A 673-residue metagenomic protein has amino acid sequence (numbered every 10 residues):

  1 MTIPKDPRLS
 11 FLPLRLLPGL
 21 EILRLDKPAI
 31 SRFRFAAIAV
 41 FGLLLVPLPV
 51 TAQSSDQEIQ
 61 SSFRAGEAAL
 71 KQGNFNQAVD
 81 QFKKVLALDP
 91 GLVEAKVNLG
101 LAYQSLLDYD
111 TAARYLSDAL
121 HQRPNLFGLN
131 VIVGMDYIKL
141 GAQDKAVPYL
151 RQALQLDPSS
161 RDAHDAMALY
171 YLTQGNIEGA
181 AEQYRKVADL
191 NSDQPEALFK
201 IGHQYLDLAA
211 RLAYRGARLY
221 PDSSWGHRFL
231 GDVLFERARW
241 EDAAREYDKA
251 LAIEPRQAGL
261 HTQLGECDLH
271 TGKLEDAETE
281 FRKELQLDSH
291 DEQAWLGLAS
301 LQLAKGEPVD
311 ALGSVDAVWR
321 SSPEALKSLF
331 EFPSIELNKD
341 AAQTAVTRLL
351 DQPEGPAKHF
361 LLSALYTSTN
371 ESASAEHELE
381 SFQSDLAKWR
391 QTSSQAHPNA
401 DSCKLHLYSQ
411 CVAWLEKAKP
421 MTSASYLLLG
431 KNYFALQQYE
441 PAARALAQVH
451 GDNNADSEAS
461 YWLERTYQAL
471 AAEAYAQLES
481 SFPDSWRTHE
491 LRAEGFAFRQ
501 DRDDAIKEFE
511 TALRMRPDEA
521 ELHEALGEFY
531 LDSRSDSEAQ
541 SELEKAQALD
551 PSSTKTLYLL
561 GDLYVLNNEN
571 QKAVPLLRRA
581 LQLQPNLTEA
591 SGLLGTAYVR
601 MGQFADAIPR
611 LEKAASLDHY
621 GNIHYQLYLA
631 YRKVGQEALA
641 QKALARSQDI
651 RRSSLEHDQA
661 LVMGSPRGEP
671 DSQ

Functional and structural regions predicted by a protein language model:
D56, D207, R211, R215-R218 (+5 more regions): Terminal, low-structured helical/coil segments at or just beyond the last alpha-helical repeat
I59, V93-E94, F127-G128, R161-D162 (+14 more regions): Helix-start (N-cap) detector for alpha-helical repeat units in TPR-like alpha-solenoids, especially tetratricopeptide
L70, V97, Q104, V131 (+19 more regions): Position-specific recognition of the canonical hydrophobic site in helix A of tetratricopeptide repeat
Q72-D80, K84, S105-D118, K139-Q152 (+15 more regions): Structural signature of tandem alpha-helical TPR/SEL1-like repeats, specifically the intra-repeat loop/turn
L88, Q122, L156, L190 (+14 more regions): Structural marker of alpha-solenoid helical repeat scaffolds
N98, I132, A166, K200 (+12 more regions): Canonical tetratricopeptide repeat
A188-D189, G202-D207, S300-L303, V309-E324 (+4 more regions): TPR/TPR-like (Sel1-like) alpha-helical repeat modules
